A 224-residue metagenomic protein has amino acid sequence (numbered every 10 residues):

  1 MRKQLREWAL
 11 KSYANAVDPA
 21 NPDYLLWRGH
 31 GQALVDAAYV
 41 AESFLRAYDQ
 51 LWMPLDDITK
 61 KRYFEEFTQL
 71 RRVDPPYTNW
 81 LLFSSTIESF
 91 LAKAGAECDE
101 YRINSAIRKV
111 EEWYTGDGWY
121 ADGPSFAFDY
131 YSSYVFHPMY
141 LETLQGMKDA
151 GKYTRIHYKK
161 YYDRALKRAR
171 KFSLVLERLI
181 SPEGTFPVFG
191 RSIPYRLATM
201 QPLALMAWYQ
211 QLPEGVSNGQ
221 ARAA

Functional and structural regions predicted by a protein language model:
R2-L166, R178-A207: Aromatic-lined, polymer-binding surfaces characteristic of secreted/periplasmic polysaccharide-degrading enzymes
D163-R170, Q220-A223: Beta-strand segments within the central parallel beta-sheet cores of soluble alpha/beta enzyme folds
Y209-A224: Extended polysaccharide-engagement surfaces of secreted carbohydrate-active enzymes
